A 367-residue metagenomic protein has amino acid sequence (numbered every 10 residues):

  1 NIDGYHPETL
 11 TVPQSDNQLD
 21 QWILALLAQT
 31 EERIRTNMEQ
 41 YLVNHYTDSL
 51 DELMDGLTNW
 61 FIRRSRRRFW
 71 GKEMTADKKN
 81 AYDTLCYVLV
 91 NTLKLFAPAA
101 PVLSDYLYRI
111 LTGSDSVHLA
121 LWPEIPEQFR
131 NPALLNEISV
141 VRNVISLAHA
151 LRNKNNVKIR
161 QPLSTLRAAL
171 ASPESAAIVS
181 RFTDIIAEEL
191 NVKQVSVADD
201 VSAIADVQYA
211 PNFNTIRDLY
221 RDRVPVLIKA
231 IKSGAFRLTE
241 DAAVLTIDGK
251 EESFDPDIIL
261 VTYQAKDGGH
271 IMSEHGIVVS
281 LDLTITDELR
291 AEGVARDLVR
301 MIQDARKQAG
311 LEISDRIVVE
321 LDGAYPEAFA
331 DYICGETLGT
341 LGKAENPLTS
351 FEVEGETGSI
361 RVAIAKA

Functional and structural regions predicted by a protein language model:
N1-A367: Feature 926 captures the class I aminoacyl-tRNA synthetase adenylation module centered on the KMSKS loop
